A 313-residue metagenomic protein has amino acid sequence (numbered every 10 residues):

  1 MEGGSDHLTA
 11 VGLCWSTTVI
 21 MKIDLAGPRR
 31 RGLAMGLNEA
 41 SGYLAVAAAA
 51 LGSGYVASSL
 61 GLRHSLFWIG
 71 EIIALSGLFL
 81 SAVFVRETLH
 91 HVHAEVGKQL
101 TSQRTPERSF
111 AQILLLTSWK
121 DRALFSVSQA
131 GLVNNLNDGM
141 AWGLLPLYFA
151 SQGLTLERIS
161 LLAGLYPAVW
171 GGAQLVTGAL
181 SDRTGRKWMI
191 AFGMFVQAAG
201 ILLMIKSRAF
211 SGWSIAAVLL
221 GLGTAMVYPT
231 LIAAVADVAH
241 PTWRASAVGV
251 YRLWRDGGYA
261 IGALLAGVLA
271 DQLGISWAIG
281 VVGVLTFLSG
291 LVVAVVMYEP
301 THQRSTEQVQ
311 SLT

Functional and structural regions predicted by a protein language model:
E2-D6, G200, S211-L219: Paired small-residue
G3-G42, A234: Cytoplasmic helix-loop-helix junction between adjacent transmembrane helices in 12-TM secondary transporters
A45-A57, P146, G262-A270: Small-residue (Gly/Pro/Ala) motifs that create kinks and tight helix-helix packing interfaces
E71, W188-L203: Structural signature of the two symmetry-related core transmembrane helices
I72-V96, S289-M297: C-terminal membrane-cytosol helix-exit motif in multi-pass small-molecule transporters
E87-S126, S311-T313: Juxtamembrane intracellular "pre-TM" segments in multi-pass secondary transporters
G143-R158: Short amphipathic helix-loop junctions that connect adjacent transmembrane helices in Major Facilitator Superfamily/SLC
A173-G185, A270-D271: Helix-to-loop junctions at the C-terminal end of transmembrane segments in multipass secondary transporters
